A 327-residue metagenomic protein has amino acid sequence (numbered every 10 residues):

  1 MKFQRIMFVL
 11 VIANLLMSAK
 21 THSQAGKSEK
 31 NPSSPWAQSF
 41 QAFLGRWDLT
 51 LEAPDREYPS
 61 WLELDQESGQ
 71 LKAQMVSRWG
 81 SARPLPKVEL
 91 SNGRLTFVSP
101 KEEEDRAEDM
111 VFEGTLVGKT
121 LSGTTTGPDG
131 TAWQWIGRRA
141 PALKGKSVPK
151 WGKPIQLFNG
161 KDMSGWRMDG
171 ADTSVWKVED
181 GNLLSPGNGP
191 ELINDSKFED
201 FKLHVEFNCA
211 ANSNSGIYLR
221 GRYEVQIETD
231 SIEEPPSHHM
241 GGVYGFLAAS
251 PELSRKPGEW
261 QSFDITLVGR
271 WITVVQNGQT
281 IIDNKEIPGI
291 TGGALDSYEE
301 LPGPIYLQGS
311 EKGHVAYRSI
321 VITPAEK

Functional and structural regions predicted by a protein language model:
M1-R5: Positively charged n-region of N-terminal signal peptides that target proteins for export
M7-L15: Bacterial N-terminal signal peptides
N14-M17, L192: Hydrophobic alpha-helical membrane context
A19-A25: Boundary at the C-terminal end of the N-terminal hydrophobic targeting segment
A25-K327: Carbohydrate-interacting regions of secretory-pathway proteins
